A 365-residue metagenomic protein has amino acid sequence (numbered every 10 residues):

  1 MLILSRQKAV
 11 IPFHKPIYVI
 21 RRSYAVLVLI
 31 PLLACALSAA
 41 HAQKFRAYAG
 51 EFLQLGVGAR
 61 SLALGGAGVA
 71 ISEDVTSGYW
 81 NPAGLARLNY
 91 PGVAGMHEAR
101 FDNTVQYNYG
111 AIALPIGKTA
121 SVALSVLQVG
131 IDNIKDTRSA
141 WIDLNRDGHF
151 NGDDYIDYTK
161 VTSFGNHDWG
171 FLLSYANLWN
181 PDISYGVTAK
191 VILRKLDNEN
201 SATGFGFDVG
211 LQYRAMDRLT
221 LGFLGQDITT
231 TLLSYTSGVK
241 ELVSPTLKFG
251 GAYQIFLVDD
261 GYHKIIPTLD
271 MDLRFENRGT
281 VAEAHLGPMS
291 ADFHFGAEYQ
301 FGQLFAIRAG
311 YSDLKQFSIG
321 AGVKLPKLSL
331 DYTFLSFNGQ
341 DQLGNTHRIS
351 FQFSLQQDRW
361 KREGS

Functional and structural regions predicted by a protein language model:
M1-R22: N-terminal secretory signal peptides that target proteins for export/translocation
A9, L27, A39-A42: Low-complexity, intrinsically disordered segments with a bias for serine/threonine
A9, Y24-A25, A63, F351: Sequence-pattern detector for short linear motifs and compositional/periodic biases rather than a specific fold
V26-A36: Bacterial N-terminal signal peptides
H41-S365: Subset of outer-membrane beta-barrel
